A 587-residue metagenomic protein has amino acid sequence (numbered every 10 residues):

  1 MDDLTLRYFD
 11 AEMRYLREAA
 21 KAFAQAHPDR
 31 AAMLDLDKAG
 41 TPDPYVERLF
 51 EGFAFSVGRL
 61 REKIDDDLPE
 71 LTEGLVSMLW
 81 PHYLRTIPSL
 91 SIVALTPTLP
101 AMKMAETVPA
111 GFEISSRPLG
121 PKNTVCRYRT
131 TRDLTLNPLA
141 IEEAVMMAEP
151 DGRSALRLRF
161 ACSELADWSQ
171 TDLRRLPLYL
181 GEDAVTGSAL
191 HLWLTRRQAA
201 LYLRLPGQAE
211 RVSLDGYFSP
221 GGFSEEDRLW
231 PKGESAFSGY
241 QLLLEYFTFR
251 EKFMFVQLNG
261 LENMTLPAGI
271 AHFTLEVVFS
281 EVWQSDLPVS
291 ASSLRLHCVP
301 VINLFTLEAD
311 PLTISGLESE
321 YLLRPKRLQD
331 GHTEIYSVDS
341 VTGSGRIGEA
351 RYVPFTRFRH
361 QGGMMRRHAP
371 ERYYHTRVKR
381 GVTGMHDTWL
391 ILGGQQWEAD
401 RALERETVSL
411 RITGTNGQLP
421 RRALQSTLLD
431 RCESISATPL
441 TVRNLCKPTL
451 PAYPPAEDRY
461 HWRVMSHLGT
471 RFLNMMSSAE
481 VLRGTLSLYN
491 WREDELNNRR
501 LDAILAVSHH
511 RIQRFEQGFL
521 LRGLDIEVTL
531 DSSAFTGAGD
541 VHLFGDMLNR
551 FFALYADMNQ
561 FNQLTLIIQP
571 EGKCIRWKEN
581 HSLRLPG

Functional and structural regions predicted by a protein language model:
M1, R7-A11, H27, G52 (+10 more regions): Short linear motifs embedded in intrinsically disordered, proline/glycine-rich low-complexity segments
M1-G207: Extended assembly-interface regions of large multimeric machines
M1-R30, L34, Y217-P220, E226-L266 (+3 more regions): Mixed-charge (acidic/basic) macromolecular-recognition segments
D29, G345-G587: C-terminal domain/tail detector
V57-I64, H82, E143-R153, R159-D172 (+3 more regions): Extracellular ectodomain segments of secreted/surface proteins
S89-S91, G152-L156, D172-R174, R197 (+3 more regions): Residues at beta-strand starts and edge strands
P138-M146, F218-S219, E225, L275 (+3 more regions): Generic structural motif
S163-H368: Short, low-complexity Pro/Thr/Gly
